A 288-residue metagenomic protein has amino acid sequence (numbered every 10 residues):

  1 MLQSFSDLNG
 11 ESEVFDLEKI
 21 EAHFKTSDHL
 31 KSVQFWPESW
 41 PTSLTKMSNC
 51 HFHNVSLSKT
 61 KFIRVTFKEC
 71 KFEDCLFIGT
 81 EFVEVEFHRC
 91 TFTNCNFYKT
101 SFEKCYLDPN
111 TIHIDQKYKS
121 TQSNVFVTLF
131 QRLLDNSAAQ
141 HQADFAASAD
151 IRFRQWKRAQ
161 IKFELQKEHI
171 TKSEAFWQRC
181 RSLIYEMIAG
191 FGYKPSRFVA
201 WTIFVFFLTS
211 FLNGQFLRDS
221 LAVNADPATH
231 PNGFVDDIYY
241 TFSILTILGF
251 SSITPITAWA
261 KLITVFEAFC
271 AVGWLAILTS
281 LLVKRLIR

Functional and structural regions predicted by a protein language model:
M1-I151, K157-R158, Q166: Tandem repeat scaffolds
S120, F126, A159-T202: Cytosolic-side membrane-insertion boundary helix
Q160, D219, L245-G249: A short secondary-structure junction motif
Y193-L208, A271, L275: Hydrophobic alpha-helical transmembrane segments of multipass membrane transporters and ion channels, focusing on
W201-D237: Outer-pore turret/helix-boundary of cation channels
A225-R288: Pore domain of cation channels
